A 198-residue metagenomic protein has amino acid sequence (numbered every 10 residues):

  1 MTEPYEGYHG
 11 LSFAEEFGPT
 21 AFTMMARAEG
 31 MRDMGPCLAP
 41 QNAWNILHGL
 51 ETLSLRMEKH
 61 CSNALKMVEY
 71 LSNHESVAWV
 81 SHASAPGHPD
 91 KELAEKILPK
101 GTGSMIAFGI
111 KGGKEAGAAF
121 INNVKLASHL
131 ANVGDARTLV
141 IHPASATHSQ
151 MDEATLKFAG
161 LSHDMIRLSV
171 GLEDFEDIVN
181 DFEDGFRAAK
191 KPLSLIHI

Functional and structural regions predicted by a protein language model:
M1-M105, G109-R137: Active-site C-terminal subdomain of aminotransferase-like
K100-T102, L161-D164: Short glycine-enriched loop/turn motifs at secondary-structure junctions
S128-L161: Flexible, small-/acidic-enriched active-site or ligand-binding loops
L168: Pyridoxal 5′-phosphate
F175-V179: Short, amphipathic alpha-helical "lid/cap" segments that border enzyme active or binding sites
D181, G185-A189: C-terminal alpha-helix
K191-L193: Structural/interface elements that position substrates and couple domains in central-metabolism enzymes
I196-I198: Conserved small/polar residues in nucleotide/adenosyl-binding loops
